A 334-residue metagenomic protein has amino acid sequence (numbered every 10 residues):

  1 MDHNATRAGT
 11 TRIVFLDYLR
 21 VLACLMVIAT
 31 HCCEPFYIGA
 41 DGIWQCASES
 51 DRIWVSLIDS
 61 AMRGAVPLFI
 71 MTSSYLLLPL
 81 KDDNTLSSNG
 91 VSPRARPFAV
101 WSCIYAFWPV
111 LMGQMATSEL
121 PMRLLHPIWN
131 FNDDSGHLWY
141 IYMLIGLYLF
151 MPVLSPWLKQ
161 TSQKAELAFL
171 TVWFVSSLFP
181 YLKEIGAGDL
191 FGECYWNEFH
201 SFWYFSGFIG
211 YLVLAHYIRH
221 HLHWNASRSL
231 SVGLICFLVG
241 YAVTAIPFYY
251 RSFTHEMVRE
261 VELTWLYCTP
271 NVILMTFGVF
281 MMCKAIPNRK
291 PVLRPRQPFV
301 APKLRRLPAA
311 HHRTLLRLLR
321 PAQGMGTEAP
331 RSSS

Functional and structural regions predicted by a protein language model:
M1-S334: Alpha-helical transmembrane segments and their immediate juxtamembrane cytosolic regions
